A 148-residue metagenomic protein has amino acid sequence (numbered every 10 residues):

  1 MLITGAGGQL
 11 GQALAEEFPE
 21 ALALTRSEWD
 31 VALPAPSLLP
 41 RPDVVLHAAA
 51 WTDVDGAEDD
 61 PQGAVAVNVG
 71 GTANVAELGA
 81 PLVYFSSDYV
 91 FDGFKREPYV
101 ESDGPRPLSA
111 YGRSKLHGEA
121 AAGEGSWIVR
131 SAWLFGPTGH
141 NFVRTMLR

Functional and structural regions predicted by a protein language model:
M1-P19: N-terminal Rossmann NAD(P)H-binding glycine-rich loop of SDR-like oxidoreductase domains
T4, L24, V45-A49, L82-D88 (+2 more regions): SDR active-site strand-loop-helix element
P19-S37: Adenosine-cofactor binding site in Rossmann-like domains, unifying the SAM/SAH pocket of S-adenosylmethionine-dependent
A32, D59, G63-N74, S102-P105 (+2 more regions): Glycine-rich NAD(P)-binding loop of the Rossmann-fold in SDR/ketoreductase-type enzymes
A35-V67: NAD(P)H-binding glycine-rich loop region in Rossmannoid oxidoreductase-like domains and their noncatalytic homologs
D55-Q62, G93-E97, G139-H140: Conserved catalytic-core motifs of eukaryotic protein kinase domains, centered on the activation segment
A73-P105: Conserved Rossmann-fold NAD(P)-dependent oxidoreductase catalytic core, especially the SDR/UDP-sugar
A120-R148: NAD(P)-dependent short-chain dehydrogenase/reductase
